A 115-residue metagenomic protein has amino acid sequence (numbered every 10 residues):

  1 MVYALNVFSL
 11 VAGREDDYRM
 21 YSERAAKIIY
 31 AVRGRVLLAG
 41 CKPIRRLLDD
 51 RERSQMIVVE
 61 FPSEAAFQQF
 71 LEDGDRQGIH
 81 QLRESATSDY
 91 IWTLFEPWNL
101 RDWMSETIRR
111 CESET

Functional and structural regions predicted by a protein language model:
M1-Q55, F61-E72, E96-T115: Short S/T/G/P-rich N-terminal loop/turn motif that feeds into the first structured element of a domain
A26, D75-Q81, T87: A common structural junction motif
I29, L48, R83-A86, Y90: Amphipathic, Lys/Arg-enriched alpha-helical "gate/interface" segment within cytosolic domains that mediates
R35-L38, I79-H80, I91-W92: A short linear hydrophobic-aromatic micro-motif
Q55-I57, S88-I91: Generic beta-strand structural signal
